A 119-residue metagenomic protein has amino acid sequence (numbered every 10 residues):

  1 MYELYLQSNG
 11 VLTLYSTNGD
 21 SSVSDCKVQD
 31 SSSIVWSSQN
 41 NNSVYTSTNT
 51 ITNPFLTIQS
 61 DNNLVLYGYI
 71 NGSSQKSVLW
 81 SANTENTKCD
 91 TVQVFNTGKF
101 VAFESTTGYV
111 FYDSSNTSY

Functional and structural regions predicted by a protein language model:
M1-Y119: Beta-rich ligand-binding surfaces for carbohydrates and other polyanions
